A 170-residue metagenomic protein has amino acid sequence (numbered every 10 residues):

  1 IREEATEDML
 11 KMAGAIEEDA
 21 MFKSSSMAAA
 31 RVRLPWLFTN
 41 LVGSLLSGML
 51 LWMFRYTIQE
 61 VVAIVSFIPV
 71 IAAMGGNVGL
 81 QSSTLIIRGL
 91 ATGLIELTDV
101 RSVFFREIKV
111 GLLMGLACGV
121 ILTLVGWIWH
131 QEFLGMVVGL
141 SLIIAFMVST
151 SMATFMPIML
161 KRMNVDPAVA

Functional and structural regions predicted by a protein language model:
I1-I68: Cytosolic regulatory modules rich in charged/polar residues
R2-A29, S82-F104, I158-R162, P167: Non-transmembrane, extramembrane segments of multi-pass ion/lipid transporters
D19-L41, L97-L116, M136-G139: Soluble-to-membrane junctions at the N-terminal ends of transmembrane alpha-helices in multi-pass ion-transporting
W36-S44, F67, I71, G75 (+8 more regions): Alpha-helical transmembrane segments in multi-pass membrane proteins
M53-I68, W129-S141, P167-A168: Membrane-water interface of transmembrane alpha-helices in multipass transporters/channels
E60-I64, F146-I158, N164-A170: Nucleotide-binding motor/catalytic cores of P-loop/tubulin-like NTPases across gene-expression machines
V70-I87: Alpha-helical membrane segments and immediately flanking helix-loop junctions that form or couple to the substrate/ion
V120-H130: Short membrane-interface helical motifs at transmembrane helix boundaries in multi-pass membrane transporters
